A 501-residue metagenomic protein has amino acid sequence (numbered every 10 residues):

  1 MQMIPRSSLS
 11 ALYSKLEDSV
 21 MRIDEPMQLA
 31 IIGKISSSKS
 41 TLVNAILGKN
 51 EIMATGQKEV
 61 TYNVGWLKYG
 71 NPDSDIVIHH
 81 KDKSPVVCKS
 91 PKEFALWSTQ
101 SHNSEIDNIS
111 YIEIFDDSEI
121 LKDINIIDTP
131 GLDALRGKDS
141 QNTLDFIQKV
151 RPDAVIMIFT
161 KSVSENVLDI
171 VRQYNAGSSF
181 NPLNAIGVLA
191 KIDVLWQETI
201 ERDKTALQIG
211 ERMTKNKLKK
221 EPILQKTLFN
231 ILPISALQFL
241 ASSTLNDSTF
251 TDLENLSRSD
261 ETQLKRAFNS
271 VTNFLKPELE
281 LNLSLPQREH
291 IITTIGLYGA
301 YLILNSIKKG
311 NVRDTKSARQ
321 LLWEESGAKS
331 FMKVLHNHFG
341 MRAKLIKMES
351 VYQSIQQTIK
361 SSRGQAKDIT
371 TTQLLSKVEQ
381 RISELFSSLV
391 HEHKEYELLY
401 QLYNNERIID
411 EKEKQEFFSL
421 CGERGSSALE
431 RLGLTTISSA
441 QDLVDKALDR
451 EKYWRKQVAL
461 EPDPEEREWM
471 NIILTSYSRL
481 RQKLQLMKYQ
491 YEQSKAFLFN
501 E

Functional and structural regions predicted by a protein language model:
M1-D24: N-terminal pre-Walker A segment at the start of P-loop NTPase domains
Q2-S10, G364-T371, Y489: Charged, low-complexity interaction regions
L12-Y13, I23-P26, E211-M213, G310-Q320: Short linear interaction motifs
Y13-L16, I355, E379-I382, I473-Y477 (+1 more regions): Short amphipathic alpha-helical coiled-coil/interface segments
E17-P277, E325-K329, K333-N337: Globular "head" domains of long coiled-coil molecular machines
Q197, A343-K347, K456-D463: Short, flexible helix-adjacent loops and helix caps
E280-R424: Extended alpha-helical coiled-coil/bundle linker/stalk regions that scaffold oligomerization and domain organization
K394-E501: N-terminal J-domain/J-like co-chaperone modules of DnaJ/Hsp40 proteins
